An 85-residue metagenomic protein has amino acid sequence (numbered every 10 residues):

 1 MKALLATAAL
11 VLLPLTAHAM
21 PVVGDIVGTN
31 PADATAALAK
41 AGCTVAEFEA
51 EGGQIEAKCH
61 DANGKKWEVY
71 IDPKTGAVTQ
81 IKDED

Functional and structural regions predicted by a protein language model:
M1-A19: Classic N-terminal secretory signal peptides
A6, A50-G53, A62-G64, K74: Short strand-connecting beta-turns/loops that link adjacent beta-strands
A8, V23, K65: Generic anion/oxyanion-binding catalytic loop in active/binding sites
A17-V27: Cleaved targeting-peptide boundary
V22, A37, H60-A62: Short alpha-helical scaffold segments that flank and stabilize functional sites
G28-K58: N-terminal targeting signals for Sec/Tat export/insertion, comprising classic cleavable signal peptides
H60-D85: Mid-chain, structured segments of secreted extracytoplasmic proteins
